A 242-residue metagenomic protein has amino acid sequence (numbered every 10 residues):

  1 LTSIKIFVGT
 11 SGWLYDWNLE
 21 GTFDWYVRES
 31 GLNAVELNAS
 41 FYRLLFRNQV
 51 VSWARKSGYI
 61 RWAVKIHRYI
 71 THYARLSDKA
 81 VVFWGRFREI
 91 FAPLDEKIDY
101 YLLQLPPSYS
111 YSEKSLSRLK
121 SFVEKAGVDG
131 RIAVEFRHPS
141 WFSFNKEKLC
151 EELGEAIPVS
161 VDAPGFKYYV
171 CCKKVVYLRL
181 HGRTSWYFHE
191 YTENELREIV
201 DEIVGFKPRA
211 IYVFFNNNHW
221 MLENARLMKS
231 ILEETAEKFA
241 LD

Functional and structural regions predicted by a protein language model:
L1-D242: Residues lining hydrophobic/aromatic ligand-binding pockets adjacent to catalytic sites
